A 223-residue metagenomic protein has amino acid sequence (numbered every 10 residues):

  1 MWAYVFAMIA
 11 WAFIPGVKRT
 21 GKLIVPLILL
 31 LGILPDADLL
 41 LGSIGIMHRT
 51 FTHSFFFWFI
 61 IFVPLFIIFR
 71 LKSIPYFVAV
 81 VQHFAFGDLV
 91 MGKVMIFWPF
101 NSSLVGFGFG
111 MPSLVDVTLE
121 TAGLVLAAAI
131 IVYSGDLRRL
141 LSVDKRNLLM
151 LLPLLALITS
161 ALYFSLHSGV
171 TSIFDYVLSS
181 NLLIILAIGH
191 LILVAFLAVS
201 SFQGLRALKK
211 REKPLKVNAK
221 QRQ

Functional and structural regions predicted by a protein language model:
M1-Q223: N-terminal membrane-targeting hydrophobic helices
